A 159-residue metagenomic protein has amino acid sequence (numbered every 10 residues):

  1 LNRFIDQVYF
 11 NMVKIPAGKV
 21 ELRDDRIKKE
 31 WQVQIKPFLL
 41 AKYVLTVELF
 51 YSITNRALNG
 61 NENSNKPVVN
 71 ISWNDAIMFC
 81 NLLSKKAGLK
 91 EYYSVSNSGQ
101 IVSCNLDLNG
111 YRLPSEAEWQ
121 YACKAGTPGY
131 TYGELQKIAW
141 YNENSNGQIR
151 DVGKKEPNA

Functional and structural regions predicted by a protein language model:
L1-F4, L58, Y93, G153: N-terminal intrinsically disordered, low-complexity tails enriched in polar/charged
L1-V8, G99-V102: A short, compositionally biased domain-edge/stem linker segment
F4-N59, P67-S84, A122: A short glycine-rich, aromatic-capped structural motif
E62, W73-A159: Functional-site microenvironments in short loops/helix caps that host divalent-cation chemistry
